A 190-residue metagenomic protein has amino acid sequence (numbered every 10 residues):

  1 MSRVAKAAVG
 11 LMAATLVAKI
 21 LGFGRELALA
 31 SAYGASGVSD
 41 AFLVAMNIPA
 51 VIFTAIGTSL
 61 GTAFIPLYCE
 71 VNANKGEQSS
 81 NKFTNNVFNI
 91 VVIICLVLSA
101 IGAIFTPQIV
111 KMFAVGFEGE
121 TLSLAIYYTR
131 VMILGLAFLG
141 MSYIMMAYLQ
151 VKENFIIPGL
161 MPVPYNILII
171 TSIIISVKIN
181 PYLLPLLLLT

Functional and structural regions predicted by a protein language model:
M1-T190: Membrane-embedded alpha-helical bundles of multi-pass transporters/translocases, especially carrier/permease families
